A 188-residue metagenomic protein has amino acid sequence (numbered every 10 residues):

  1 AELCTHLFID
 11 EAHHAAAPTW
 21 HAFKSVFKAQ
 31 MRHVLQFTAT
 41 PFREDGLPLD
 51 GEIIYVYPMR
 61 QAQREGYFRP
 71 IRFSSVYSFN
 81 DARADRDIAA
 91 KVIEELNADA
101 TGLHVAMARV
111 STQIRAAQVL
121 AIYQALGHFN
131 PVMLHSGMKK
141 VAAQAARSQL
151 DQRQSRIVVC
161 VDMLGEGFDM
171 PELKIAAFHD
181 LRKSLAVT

Functional and structural regions predicted by a protein language model:
A1-E2: Inter-Walker segment of RecA-like/P-loop motor cores
H6, H13-P70: Post-DEXD/H (motif II) to motif III coupling segment of the RecA-like Helicase ATP-binding lobe
L7-I9, V159: Walker B beta-strand of ABC/ABC-like P-loop ATPase nucleotide-binding domains, specifically the conserved hydrophobic
D10-E11, M163: Walker B catalytic acidic pair
F37-P41, T112, V161-M163: A short beta-strand-to-loop transition that corresponds to the Sensor-1 phosphate-sensing loop of AAA+ P-loop ATPases
I53-A116, A121, G127: Conserved interdomain linker/interface between the two RecA-like ATPase lobes of SF2 helicase motors
N130-M133, M138-D162: Conserved helicase ATPase core of P-loop NTP-dependent helicases/translocases
I157-C160, L164-L181, V187: A short beta-strand element within the Helicase C-terminal
